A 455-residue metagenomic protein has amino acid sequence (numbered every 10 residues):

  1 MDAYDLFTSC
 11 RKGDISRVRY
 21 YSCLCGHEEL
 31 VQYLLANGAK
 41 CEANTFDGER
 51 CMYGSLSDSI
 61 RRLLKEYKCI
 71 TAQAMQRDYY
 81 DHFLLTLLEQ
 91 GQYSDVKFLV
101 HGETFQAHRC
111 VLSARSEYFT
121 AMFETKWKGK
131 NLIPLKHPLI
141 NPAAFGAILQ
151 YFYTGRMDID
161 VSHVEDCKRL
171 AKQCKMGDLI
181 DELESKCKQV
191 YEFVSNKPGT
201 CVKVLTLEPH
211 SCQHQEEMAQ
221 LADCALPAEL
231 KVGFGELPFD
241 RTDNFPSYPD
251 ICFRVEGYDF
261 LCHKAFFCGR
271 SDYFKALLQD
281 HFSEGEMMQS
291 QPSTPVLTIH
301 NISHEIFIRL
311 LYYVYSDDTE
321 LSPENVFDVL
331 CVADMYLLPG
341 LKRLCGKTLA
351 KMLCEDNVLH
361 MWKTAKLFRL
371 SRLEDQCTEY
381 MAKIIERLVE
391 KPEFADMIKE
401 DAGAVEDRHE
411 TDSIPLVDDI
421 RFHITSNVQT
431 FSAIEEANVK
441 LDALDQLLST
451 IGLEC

Functional and structural regions predicted by a protein language model:
M1, F46-D47, N325: Ankyrin repeat start-site detector
R17, E29-L30, I60-L63, Y118 (+2 more regions): Conserved ankyrin/ankyrin-like repeat signature
Y20, Q32-K40, E66-C69: Ankyrin repeat domain, specifically the short helix-to-loop turn at the C-terminus of the second helix of each repeat
R61-A107, F152-S162, S185, Q189-K264 (+3 more regions): N-terminal BTB/POZ boundary and linker segment
L99, T104-Q106, V111-G177, Y248-L261 (+1 more regions): Canonical BTB/POZ domain core
G155-E216, D317-A395: Post-BTB helical module
